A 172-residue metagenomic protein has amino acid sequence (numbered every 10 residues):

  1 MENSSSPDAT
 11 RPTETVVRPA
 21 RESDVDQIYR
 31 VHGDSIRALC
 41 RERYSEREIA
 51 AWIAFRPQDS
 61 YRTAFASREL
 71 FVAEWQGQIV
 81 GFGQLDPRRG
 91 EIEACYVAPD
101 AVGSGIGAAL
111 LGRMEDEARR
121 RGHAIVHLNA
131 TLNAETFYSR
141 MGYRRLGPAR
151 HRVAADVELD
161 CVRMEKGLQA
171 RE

Functional and structural regions predicted by a protein language model:
E2, S6, P19-E22, R30-D100 (+4 more regions): Acetyl-CoA-dependent GNAT
E2-S4, L128-T136, M141, G147 (+1 more regions): C-terminal "cap" of GNAT-fold acetyltransferases
R11, S67, E91, A124 (+1 more regions): Exposed loop/turn and edge beta-strand positions of beta-sandwich/beta-sheet ligand-binding modules
E14-V16: Extreme N-terminal starter segment of soluble prokaryotic enzymes
G105: Conserved G/P- and acidic residue-centered "switch" motifs that form tight phosphate/ATP-binding loops in soluble
A118-T131: Conserved GNAT acetyl-CoA-binding A-motif
